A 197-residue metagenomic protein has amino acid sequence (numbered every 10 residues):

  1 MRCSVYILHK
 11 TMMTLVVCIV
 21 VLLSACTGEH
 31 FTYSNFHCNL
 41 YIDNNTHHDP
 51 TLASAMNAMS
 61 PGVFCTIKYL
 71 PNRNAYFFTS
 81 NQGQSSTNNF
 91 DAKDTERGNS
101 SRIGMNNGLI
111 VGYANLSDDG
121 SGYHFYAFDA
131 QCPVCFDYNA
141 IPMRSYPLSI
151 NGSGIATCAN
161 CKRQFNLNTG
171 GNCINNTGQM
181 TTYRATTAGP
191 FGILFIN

Functional and structural regions predicted by a protein language model:
M1-L15: Bacterial N-terminal signal peptides that target proteins for export
C18, H124-A127, G152-S153, M180: Flanking scaffold residues of small Cys/His-coordinated metal-binding clusters
L22-A25: C-terminal motif of bacterial Sec signal peptides marking the signal peptidase cleavage site
F31-P147, T182-N197: N-terminal pre-ligand scaffold of iron-sulfur
C135, C161-K162: Short Cys/His-rich metal-coordination motifs, predominantly Zn2+-binding knuckles/fingers
I150-A156, R163-N197: Polybasic, low-complexity binding patches
